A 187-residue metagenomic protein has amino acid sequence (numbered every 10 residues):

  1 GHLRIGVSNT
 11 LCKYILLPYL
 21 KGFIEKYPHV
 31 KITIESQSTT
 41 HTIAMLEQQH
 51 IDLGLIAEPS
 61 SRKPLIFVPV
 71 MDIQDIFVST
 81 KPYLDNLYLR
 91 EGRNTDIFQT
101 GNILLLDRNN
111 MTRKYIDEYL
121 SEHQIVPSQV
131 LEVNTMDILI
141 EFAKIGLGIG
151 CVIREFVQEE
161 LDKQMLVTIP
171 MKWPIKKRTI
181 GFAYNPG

Functional and structural regions predicted by a protein language model:
G1-K63, E132-V133: Central regulatory/effector-binding core of bacterial HTH transcription factors
H2-G6, G54, L104, G150 (+1 more regions): Short, well-ordered beta-strand segments
I15, V167-G187: A late-sequence structural motif
S38-I43, E47-H50, A57, T112 (+1 more regions): Hydrophobic hinge/microswitch elements
I66-I76, K163-K176: Short beta-strand->loop
P69, I76-V78, P82, N102-L104 (+2 more regions): Residues embedded in well-ordered beta-strands
P82-R93, M111, I175, G187: Short helix-loop capping/hinge motifs at secondary-structure junctions, enriched in acidic/polar residues
D85-Y88, T100-H123: Secondary-structure junction motif
